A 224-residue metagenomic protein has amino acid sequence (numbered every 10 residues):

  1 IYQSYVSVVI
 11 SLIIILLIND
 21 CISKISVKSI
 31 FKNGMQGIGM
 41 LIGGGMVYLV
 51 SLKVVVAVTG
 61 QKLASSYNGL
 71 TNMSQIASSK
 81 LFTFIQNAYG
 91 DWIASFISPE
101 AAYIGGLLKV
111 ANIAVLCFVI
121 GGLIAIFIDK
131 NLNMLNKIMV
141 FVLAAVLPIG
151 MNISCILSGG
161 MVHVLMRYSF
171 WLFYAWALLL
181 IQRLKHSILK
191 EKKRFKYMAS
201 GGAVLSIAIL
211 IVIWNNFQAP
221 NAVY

Functional and structural regions predicted by a protein language model:
I1-M166: Transmembrane catalytic cores of multi-pass membrane glycosyltransferases and polysaccharide-assembly enzymes
N112-V115, R183-I213: Signature aromatic-anchored transmembrane alpha helix within multi-pass, membrane-resident enzymes that catalyze glycan
A208-Y224: Hydrophobic alpha-helical transmembrane segments in integral membrane proteins
